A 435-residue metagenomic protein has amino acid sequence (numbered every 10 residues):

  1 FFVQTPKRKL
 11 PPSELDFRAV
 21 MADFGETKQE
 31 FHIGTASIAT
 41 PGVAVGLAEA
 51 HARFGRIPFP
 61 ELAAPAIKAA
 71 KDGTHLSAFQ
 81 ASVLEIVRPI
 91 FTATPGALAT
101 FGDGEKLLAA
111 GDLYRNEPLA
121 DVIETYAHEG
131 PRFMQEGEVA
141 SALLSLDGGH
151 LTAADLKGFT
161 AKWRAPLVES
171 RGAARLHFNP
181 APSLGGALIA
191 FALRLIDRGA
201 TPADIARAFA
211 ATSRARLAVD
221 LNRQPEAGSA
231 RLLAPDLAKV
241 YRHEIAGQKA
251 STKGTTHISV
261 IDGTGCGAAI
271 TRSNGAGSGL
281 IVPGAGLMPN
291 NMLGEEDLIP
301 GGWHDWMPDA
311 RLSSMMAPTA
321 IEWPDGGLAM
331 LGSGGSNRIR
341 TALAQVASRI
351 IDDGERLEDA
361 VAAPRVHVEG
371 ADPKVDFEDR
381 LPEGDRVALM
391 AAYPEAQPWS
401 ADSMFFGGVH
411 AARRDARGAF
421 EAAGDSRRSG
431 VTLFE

Functional and structural regions predicted by a protein language model:
F1-F2, K7-P11, L15, T152 (+4 more regions): Active-site rim segments in enzyme catalytic domains, especially the processed small/beta chain of N-terminal
F1-L176, P180, S313, E395: Noncatalytic scaffold domains of N-terminal-nucleophile
F24-E26, E124, L167-S229: Internal alpha/beta scaffold segment
V45-R53, Y126-E136, S141-L143, L193-G199 (+1 more regions): Alpha-helical support elements that line or immediately flank enzyme active sites and cofactor-binding pockets
Q135-G158, N222-Y241, T264, G277: Amphipathic alpha-helical
W163, T252-T255, S314-M316: Short, small/polar residue-rich loop motifs at catalytic or cofactor-binding pockets
D197-S273, A285: Internal maturation/activation junctions in enzymes
A218, N222, A310, L343 (+1 more regions): Extended C-terminal subregions enriched in glycine
